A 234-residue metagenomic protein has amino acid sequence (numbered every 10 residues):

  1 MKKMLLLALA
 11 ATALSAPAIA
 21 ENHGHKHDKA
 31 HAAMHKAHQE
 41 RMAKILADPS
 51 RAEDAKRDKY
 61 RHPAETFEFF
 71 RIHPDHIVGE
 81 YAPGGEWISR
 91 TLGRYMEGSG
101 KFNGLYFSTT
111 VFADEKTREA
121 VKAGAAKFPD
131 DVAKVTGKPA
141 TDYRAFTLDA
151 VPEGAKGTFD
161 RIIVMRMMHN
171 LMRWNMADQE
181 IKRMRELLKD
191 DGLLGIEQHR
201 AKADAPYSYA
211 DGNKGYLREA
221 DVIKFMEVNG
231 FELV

Functional and structural regions predicted by a protein language model:
A37-F69, H73-P74: Class I SAM-dependent methyltransferase Rossmann-like catalytic core, especially the SAM/SAH-binding loop
H73-G84: Conserved class I S-adenosyl-L-methionine
G93-R94, A177-L193: A short glycine-rich, Lys/Arg-flanked "PGG" loop and its adjoining helix->strand segment in the class I
N103-Y106, D191-K202: Conserved beta-strand signature within the Rossmann-like core of class I S-adenosyl-L-methionine
T117-V151: S-adenosyl-L-methionine
T147-L148, N170-R183: A short, conserved alpha-helix within the catalytic core of class I
V151-I162: A short acidic, Gly/Pro-enriched loop at the edge of an enzyme's catalytic core that lines a small-molecule cofactor
G215-L233: Short alpha-helix
